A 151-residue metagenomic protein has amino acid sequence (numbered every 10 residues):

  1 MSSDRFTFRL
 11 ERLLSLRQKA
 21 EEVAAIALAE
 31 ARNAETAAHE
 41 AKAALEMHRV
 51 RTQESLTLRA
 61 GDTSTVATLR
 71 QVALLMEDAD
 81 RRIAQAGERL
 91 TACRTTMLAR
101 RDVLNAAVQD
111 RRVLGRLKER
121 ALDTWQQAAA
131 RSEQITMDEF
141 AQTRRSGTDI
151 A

Functional and structural regions predicted by a protein language model:
M1-A151: Charge-rich amphipathic alpha-helical interaction elements
